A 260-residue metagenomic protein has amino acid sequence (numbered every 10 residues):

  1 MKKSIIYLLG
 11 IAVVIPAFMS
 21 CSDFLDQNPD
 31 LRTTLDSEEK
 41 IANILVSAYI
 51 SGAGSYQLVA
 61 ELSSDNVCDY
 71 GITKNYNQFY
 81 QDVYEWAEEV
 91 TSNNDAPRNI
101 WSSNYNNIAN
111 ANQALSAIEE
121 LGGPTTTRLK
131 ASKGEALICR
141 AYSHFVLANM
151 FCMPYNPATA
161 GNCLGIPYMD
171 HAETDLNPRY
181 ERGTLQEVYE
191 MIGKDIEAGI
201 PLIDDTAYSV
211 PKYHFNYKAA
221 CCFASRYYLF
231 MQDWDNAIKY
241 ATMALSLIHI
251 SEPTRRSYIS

Functional and structural regions predicted by a protein language model:
M1-L31: Bacterial Sec-dependent N-terminal signal peptides
C21-N66: Membrane-proximal, proline-rich intrinsically disordered regions
Y80-F151, G183, A198-D204: Conserved, well-structured interaction surfaces
A148-Y155, A207, F230-Q232: Short coil/turn linking the two alpha-helices of tandem helical-hairpin repeats
I248-S260: Single conserved hydrophobic/aromatic residue that forms the stacking wall/gate of nucleotide- or nucleobase-binding
